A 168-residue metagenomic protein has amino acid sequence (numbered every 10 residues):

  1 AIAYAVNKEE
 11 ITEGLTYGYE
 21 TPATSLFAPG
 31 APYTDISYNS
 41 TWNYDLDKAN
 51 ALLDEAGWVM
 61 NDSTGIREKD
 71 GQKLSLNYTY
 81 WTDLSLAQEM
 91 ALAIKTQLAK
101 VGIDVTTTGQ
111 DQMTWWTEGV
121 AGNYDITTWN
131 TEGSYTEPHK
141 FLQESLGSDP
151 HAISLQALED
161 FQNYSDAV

Functional and structural regions predicted by a protein language model:
A1-T96: Append "and occasionally in soluble cytosolic enzymes with long acidic Gly/Pro-rich linkers
A3-Y4, E118-G119, E132: A general structural signal for short secondary-structure junctions and capping/turn motifs
Y4, T12-E13, A51, K100-W115 (+1 more regions): Extracytoplasmic/peripheral linker and loop segments enriched in polar/acidic and small residues with frequent Thr/Pro
D70-Q72, G119-G122, S165: A structural signal for short secondary-structure junctions
W81-D83, Q110-Q112, E132: An acidic- and aromatic-residue-enriched active-site/binding cleft used to recognize and process polar
L92-V101, M113-Y124: Short helices/loops that flank or line small-molecule/ion binding pockets
D125-N130: Paired acidic/hydrophobic, glycine-rich loop segments that form the ligand-binding mouth/hinge of periplasmic-binding
G133-P138: A ligand-binding cleft/hinge motif common to bilobed small-molecule-binding domains
